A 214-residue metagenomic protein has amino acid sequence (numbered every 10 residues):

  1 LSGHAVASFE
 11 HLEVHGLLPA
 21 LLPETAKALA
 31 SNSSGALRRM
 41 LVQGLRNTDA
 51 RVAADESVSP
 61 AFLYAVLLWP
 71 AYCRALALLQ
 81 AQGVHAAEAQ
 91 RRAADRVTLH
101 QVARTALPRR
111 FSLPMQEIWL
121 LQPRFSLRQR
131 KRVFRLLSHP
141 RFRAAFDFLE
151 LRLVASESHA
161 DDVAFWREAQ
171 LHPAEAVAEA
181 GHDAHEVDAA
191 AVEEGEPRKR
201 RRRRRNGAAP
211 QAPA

Functional and structural regions predicted by a protein language model:
L1-D183: Conserved, hydrophobic alpha-helical core segments of structured domains
H182-E193: D/E-rich low-complexity acidic segments and tails
A191-P213: Arginine-glycine-rich low-complexity intrinsically disordered regions
